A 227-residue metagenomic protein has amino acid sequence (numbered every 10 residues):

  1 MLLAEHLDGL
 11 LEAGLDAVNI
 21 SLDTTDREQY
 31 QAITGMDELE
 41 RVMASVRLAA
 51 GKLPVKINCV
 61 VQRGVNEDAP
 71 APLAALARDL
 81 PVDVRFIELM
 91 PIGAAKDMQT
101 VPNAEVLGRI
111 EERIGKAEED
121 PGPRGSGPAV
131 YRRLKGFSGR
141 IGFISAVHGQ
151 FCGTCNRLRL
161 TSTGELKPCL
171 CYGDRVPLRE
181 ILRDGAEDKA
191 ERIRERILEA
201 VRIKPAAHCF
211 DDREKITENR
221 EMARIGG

Functional and structural regions predicted by a protein language model:
M1-I87: Radical SAM/AdoMet-radical enzyme domain recognition
A71, R78-D79, L89-G227: Auxiliary Fe-S-binding modules of radical SAM enzymes
